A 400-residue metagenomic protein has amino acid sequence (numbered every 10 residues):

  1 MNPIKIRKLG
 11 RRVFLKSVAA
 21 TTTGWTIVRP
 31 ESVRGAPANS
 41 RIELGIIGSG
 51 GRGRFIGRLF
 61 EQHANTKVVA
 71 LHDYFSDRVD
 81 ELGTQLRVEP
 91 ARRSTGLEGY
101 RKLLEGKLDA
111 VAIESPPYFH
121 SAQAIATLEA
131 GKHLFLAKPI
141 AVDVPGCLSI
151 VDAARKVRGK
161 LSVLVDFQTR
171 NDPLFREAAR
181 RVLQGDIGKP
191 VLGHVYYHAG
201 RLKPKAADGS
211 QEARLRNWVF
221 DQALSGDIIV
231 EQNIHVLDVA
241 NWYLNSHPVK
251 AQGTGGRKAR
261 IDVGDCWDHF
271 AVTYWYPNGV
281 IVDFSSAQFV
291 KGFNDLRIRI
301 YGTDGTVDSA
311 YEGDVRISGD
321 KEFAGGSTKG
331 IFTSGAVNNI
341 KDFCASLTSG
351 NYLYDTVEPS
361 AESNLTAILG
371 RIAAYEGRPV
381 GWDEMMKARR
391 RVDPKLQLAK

Functional and structural regions predicted by a protein language model:
N2-T22: N-terminal secretory signal peptides and thylakoid transit peptides that target proteins across membranes
S17-L86, A240: N-terminal Rossmann-like dinucleotide-binding module
G48, G159-L164, Q168-G264, V272-Y274 (+4 more regions): Predominantly a Rossmann-like dinucleotide-binding segment in NAD(P)-dependent oxidoreductases
T66-V68, F323-K329, S346-E362: Glycine- and charged-residue-rich phosphate/anionic-cofactor binding loop of Rossmann-like
A91-I113: A structured beta-alpha segment of the ubiquitous adenosine-cofactor-binding alpha/beta core
P117, S121-R170, G185: Beta-strand-loop-alpha-helix segment that lines the small-molecule cofactor/substrate pocket of alpha/beta enzymes
D262-G264, P277-N338: NAD(P)-dinucleotide binding in Rossmann-like oxidoreductases
